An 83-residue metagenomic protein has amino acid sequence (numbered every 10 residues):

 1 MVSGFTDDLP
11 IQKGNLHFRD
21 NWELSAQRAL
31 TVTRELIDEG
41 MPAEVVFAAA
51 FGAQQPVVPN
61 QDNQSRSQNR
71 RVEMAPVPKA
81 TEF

Functional and structural regions predicted by a protein language model:
F5-E82: Periplasmic OmpA-like peptidoglycan-binding domain that tethers envelope proteins to the cell wall
